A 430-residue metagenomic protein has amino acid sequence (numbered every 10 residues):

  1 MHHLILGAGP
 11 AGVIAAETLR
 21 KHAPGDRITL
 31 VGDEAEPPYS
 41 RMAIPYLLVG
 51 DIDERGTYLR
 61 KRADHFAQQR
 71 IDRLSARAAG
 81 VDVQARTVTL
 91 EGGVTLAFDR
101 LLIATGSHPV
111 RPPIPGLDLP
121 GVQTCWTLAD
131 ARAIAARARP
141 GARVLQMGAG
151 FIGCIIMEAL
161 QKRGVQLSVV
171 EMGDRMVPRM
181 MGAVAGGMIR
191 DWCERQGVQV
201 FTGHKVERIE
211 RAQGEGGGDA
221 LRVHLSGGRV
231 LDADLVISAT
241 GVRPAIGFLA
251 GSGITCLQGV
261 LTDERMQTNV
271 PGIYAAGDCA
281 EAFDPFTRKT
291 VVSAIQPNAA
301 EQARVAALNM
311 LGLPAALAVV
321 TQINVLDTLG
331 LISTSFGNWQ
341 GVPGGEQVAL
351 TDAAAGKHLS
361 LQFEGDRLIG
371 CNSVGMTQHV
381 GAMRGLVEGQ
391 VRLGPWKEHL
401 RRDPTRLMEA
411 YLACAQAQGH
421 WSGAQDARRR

Functional and structural regions predicted by a protein language model:
M1-H2, C279-G381, R428-R429: Mid-to-C-terminal Rossmann-like scaffold of FAD/NAD(P)H-dependent oxidoreductases
M1-I71, A159-M180, V380-A382: Beta1-alpha1 glycine-rich phosphate/pyrophosphate-binding loop at the start of Rossmann-like nucleotide-binding domains
H3-L4, L59-L145, H224-G227, I237-A239 (+2 more regions): FAD-binding core/adjacent interface of flavoenzyme oxidoreductases
G7-A11, W126, M147-I152: Glycine-rich Rossmann-fold phosphate-binding loop(s) that bind the pyrophosphate of adenine dinucleotide cofactors
G25-R27, D72-T89, L96, K162-T262: A Rossmann-like FAD-binding core segment of flavoenzymes
D118-R139, G216, R222-H224, R229-V305 (+1 more regions): FAD-site-proximal beta/loop scaffold in flavoenzymes
A133-M181, A185: Rossmann-like NAD(P)H-binding beta-loop-alpha module
A354-Q416: C-terminal auxiliary extensions adjacent to catalytic cores
